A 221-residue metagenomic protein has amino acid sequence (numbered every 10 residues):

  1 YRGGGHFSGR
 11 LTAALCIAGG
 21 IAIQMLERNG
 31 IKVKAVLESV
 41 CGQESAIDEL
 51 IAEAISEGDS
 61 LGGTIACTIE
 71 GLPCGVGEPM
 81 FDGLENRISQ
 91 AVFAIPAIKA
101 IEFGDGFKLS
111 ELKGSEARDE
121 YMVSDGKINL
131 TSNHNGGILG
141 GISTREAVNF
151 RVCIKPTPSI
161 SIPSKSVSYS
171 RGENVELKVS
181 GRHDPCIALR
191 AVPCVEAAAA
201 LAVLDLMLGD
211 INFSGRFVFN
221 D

Functional and structural regions predicted by a protein language model:
Y1-L11, C74-E78, N133-L139, R182-P193: A short glycine/serine-rich beta->alpha loop
Y1-M80, L84: Glycine-rich, mobile lid/loop segments that gate access to catalytic sites or pores
G4, S8, D48, E53 (+5 more regions): Generic hydrophobic-segment detector
R10-A35, D82, N86, Q90 (+2 more regions): Alpha-helical support elements that line or immediately flank enzyme active sites and cofactor-binding pockets
G30-L37, A54-I65, A97-L109, D210-F219: Flexible, glycine/charged-enriched surface loops at secondary-structure junctions
G58-L61, I65-N174: Glycine-rich anion/phosphate-binding loop at the beta-strand->alpha-helix junction
S159-D221: Internal helix-turn-beta structural module
